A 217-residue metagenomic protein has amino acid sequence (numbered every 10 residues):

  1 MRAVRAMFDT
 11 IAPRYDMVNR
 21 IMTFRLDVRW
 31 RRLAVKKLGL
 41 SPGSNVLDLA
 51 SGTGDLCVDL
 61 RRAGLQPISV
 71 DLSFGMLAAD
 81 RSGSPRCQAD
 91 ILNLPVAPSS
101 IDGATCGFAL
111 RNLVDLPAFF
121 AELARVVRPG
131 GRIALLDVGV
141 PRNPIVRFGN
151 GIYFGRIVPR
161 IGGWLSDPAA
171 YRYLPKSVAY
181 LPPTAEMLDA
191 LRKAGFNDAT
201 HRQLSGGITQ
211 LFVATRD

Functional and structural regions predicted by a protein language model:
M1-R14, Y153: N-terminal, positively charged/glycine-rich alpha-helical extensions of SAM-dependent methyltransferases
R2, G139-A190, T200: C-terminal alpha-helical "lid/dimerization" subdomain adjacent to the S-adenosyl-L-methionine
R14, F24-P42: Conserved alpha-helix/loop element of class I SAM-dependent methyltransferases that forms part of the SAM/SAH-binding
Y15, A104-T105: Hydrophobic beta-strand segment of the Class I
N45-L94: Class I SAM-dependent methyltransferase SAM/SAH-binding core
L92-A104: A short acidic, Gly/Pro-enriched loop at the edge of an enzyme's catalytic core that lines a small-molecule cofactor
P117-R132: A short glycine-rich, Lys/Arg-flanked "PGG" loop and its adjoining helix->strand segment in the class I
A194-D217: Core SAM-dependent methyltransferase catalytic element
